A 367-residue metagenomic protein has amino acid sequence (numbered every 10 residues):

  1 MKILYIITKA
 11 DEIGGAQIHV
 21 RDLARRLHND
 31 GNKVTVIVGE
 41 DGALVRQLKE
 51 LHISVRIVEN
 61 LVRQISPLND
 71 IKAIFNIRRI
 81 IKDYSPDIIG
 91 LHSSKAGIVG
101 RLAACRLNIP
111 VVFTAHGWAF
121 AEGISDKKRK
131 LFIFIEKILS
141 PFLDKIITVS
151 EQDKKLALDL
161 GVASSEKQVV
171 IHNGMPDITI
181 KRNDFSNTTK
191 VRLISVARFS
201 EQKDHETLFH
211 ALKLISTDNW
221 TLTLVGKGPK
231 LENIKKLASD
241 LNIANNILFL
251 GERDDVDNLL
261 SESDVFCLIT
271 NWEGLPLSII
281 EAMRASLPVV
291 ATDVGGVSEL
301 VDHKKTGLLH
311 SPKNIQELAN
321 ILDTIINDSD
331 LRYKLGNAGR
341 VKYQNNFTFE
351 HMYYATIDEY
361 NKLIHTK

Functional and structural regions predicted by a protein language model:
Y5-N69, K167-V170, G228-K230: N-terminal strand-loop element at the rim of the active site of nucleotide-sugar-dependent glycosyltransferases
G14-R25, V191, S195-L214, P229-K236 (+3 more regions): A conserved mid-protein helix/loop that constitutes part of the nucleotide-sugar donor-binding site
N32-K33, I194, H205-L248, I325-D330: A conserved nucleotide-sugar
R56-I57, K137, P141-K181: Donor nucleotide-sugar binding/catalytic pocket of nucleotide-sugar-dependent glycosyltransferases
E252, N271: Aromatic "clamp/platform" in nucleotide-sugar-dependent glycosyltransferases that forms part of the donor/acceptor
P288-A291, V301: Short hydrophobic beta-strand element within catalytic cores of glycosyltransferases and related nucleotide-activated
H303-K304, L308-I315, T324-S329: Conserved acidic donor-binding segment of nucleotide-sugar-dependent glycosyltransferases
E317, T324, L331-N346, A355-D358: A short, well-ordered alpha-helix in the C-terminal region of glycosyltransferases
